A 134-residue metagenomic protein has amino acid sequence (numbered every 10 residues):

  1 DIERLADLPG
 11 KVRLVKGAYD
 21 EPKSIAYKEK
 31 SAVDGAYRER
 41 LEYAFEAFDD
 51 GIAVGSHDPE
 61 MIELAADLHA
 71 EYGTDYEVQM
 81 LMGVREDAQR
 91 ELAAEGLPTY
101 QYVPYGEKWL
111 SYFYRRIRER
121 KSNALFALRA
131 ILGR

Functional and structural regions predicted by a protein language model:
D1-R134: Positively charged, amphipathic and often flexible ligand-engagement surfaces
